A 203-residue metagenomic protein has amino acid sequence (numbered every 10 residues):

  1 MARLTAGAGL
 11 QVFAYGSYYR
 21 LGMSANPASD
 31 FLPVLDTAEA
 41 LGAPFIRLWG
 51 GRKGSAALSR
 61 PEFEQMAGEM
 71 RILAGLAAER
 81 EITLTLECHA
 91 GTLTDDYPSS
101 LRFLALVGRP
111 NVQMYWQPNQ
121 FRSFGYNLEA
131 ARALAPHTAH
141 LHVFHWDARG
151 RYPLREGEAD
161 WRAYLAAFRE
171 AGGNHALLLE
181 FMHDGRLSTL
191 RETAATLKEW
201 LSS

Functional and structural regions predicted by a protein language model:
M1-G68, Q120, N174-D184: Structural motif corresponding to the early beta-alpha repeats
M1-L4, D30-T37, E62, M66-L73 (+5 more regions): A general structural detector for well-ordered alpha-helical segments in enzyme core domains, enriched
T5, A38, L84, Q117 (+3 more regions): Conserved, mostly hydrophobic/aromatic
G7-L10, L76-I82, L106-N111, E170-G173 (+1 more regions): Short helix-capping segments at alpha-helix termini
Y15, I72-W161, L165: Acidic/histidine-rich catalytic cores of soluble enzymes
S24-A28, A57-E62, G125-L128, R151-E156 (+1 more regions): Short, solvent-exposed loop/turn segments at secondary-structure boundaries
A163-G173, H183, E199: Short basic/hydrophobic patches in alpha-helices and adjacent helix-turn junctions that form amphipathic surface motifs
L187-S203: C-terminal helical cap(s) of enzyme catalytic domains, especially alpha/beta-barrels
